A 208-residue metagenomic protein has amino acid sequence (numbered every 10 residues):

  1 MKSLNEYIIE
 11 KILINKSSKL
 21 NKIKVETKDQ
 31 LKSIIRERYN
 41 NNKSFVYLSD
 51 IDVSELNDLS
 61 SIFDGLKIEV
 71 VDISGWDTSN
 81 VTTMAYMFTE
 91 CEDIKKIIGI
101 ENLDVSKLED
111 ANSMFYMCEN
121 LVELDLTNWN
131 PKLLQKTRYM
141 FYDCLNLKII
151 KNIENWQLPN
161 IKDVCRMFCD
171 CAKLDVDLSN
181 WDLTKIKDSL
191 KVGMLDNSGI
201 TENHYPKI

Functional and structural regions predicted by a protein language model:
M1-I208: Negatively charged
